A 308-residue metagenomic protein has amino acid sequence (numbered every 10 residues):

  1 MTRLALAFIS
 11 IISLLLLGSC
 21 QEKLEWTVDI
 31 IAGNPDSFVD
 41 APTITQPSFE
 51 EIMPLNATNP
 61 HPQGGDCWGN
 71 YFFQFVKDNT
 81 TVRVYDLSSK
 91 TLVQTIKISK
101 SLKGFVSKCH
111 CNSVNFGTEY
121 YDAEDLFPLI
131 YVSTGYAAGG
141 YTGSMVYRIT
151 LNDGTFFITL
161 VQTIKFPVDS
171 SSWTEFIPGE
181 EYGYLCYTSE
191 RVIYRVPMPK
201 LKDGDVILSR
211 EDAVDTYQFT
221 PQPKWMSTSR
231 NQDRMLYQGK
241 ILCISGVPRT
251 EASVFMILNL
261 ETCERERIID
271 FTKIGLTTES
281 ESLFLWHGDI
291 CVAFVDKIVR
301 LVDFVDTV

Functional and structural regions predicted by a protein language model:
I31-L55, T91-N112, G154-S170, V206-T228 (+1 more regions): Surface-exposed loop and turn segments in beta-propeller and other repeat-based domains that flank or scaffold
E51-T80: Beta-strand-rich domains and repeat architectures in extracellular enzymes and scaffolds, especially beta-propellers
H61-W68, S107-P128, D169-E181, S227-Y237 (+1 more regions): Structural signature of eukaryotic scaffold interfaces centered on beta-propeller domains
N70-V76, E124-G139, E181-T188, G239-G246 (+1 more regions): Short beta-strand elements that form the blades of beta-propeller/WD-repeat-like and other beta-sheet-rich scaffold
N79-Y85, A137-T150, E190-P199, T250-I257 (+1 more regions): Structural motif
F219-L260: Loop/turn-rich, solvent-exposed surfaces of beta-rich toroidal or solenoidal domains
E264-W286: Conserved blade-ending motifs and adjacent loop-strand segments that build the rim/top face of beta-propeller domains
E279-V308: Blade-level signature of beta-propeller repeat domains, shared across WD40, Kelch, NHL, RCC1 and BNR/Asp-box propellers
